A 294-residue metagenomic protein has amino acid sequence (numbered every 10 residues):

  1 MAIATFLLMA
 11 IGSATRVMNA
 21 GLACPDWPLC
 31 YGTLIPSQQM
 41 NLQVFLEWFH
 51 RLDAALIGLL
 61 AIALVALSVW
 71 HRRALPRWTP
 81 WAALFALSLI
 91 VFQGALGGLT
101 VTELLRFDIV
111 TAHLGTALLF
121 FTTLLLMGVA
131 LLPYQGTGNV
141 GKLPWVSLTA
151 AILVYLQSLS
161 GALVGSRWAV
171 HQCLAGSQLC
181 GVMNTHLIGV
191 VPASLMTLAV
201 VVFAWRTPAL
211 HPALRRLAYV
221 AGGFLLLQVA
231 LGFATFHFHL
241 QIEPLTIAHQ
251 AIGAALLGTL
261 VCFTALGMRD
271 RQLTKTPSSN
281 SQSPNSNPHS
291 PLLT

Functional and structural regions predicted by a protein language model:
M1-P277, H289-T294: Polytopic transmembrane helical bundles with strong interfacial aromatic enrichment
K275, Q282-P284: Charged/polar low-complexity intrinsically disordered segments
